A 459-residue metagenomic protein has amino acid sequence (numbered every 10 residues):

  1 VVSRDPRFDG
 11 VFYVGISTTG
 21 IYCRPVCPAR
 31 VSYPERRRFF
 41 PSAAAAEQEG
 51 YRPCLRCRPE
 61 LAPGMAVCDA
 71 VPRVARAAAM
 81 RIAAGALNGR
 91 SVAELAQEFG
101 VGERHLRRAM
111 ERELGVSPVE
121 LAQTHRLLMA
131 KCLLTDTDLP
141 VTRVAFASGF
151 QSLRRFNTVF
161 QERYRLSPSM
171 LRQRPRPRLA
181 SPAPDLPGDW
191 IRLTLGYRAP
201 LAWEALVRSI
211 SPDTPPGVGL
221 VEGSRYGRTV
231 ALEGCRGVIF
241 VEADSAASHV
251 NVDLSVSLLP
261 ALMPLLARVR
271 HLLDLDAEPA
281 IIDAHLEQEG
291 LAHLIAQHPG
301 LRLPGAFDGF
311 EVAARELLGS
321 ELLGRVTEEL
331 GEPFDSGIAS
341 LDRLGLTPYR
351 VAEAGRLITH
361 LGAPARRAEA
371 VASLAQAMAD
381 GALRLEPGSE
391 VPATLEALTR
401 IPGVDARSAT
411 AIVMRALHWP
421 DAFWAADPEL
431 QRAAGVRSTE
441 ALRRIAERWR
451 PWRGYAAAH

Functional and structural regions predicted by a protein language model:
V2-H459: HhH-family (HhH-GPD) DNA N-glycosylase catalytic core used in base-excision repair
